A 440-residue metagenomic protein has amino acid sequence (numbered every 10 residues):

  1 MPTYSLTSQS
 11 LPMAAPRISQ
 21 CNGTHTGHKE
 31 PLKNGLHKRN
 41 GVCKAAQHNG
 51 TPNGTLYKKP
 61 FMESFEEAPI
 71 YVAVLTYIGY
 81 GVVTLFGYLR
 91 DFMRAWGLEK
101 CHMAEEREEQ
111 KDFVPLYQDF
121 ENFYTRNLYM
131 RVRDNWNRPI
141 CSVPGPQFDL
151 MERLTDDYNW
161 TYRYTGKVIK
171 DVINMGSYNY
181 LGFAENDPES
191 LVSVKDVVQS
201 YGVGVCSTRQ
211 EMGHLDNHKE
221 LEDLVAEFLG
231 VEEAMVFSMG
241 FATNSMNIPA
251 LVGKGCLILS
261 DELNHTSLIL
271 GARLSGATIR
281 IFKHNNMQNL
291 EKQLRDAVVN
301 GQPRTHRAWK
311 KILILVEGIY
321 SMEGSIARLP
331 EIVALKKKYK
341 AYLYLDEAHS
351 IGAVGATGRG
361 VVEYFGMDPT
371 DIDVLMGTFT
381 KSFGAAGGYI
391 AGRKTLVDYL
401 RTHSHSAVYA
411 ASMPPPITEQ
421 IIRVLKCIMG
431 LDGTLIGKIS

Functional and structural regions predicted by a protein language model:
N22, N34, N40-G41, N49 (+1 more regions): Conserved N-terminal helix/loop that builds the PLP phosphate-binding region of the aspartate aminotransferase-like
N22, T125-L128, C141-D149, L154 (+1 more regions): Conserved N-terminal alpha-helix of the aminotransferase class I/II PLP-enzyme fold
Y178-N179, R280, H284-L345: Active-site phosphate-binding strand-loop segment of PLP-dependent enzymes
S238-M239, L259-G276: Substrate-binding/gating loop at the entrance of the active-site cleft, primarily in PLP-dependent aminotransferase-like
N247-T266, I439: Conserved PLP-anchoring active-site segment centered on the Schiff-base-forming lysine
K254, L274-G276, D371: Short, structured coil segments at secondary-structure junctions
Y339-Y342, H349, V354-S440: Active-site C-terminal subdomain of aminotransferase-like
